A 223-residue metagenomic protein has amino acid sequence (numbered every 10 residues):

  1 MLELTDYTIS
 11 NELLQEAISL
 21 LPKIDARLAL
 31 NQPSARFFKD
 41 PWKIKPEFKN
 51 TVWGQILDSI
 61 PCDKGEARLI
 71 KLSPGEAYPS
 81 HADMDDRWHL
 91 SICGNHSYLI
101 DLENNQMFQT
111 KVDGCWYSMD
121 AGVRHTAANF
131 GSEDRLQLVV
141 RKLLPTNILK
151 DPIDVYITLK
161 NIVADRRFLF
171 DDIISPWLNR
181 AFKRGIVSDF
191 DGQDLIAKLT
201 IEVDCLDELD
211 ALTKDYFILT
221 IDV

Functional and structural regions predicted by a protein language model:
M1-I60, I196, Y216: Non-heme Fe(II)/2-oxoglutarate
W53-P74: A short glycine-rich, His/Asp/Glu-containing loop-to-beta-strand
K71, A82-S97: Short, conserved beta-strand element in jelly-roll/cupin
W88-I92, W116-S118, S132-L149: A short hydrophobic beta-strand segment most commonly corresponding to one strand of the jelly-roll/cupin
S91-V112: A short beta-strand-loop-beta hairpin characteristic of the jelly-roll/cupin
Q109-H125: Conserved metal-binding segment of the jelly-roll/cupin
A127-G131: Asparagine-centered strand-capping/turn motif at beta-strand->loop junctions
D151-D165: Short glycine-/aliphatic-rich beta-strand segments at the starts of folded cytosolic domains
